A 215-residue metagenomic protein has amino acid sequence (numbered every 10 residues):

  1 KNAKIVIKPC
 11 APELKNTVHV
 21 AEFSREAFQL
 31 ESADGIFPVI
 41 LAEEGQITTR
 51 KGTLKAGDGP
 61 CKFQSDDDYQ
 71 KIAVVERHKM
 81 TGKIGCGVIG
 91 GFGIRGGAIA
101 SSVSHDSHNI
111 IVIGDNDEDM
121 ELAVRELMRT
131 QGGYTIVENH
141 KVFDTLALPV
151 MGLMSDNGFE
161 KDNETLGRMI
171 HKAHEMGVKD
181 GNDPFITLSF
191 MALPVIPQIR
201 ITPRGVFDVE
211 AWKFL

Functional and structural regions predicted by a protein language model:
K1-L215: Active-site microenvironment of metallo-dependent hydrolases
